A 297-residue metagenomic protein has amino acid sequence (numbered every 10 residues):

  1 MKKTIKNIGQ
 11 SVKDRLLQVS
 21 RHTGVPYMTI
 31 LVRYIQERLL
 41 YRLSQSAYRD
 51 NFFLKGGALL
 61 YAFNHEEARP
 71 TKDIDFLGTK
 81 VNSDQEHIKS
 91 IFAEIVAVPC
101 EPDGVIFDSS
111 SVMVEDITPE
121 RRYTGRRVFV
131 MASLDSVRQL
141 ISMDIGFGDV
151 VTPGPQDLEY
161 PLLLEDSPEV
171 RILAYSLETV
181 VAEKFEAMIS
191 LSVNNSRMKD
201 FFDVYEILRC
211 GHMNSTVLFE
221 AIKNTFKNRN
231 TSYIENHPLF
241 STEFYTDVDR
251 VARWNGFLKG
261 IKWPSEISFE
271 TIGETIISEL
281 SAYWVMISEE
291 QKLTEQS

Functional and structural regions predicted by a protein language model:
M1-F52, A62-P70, I74, G78-S297: Structured mid-to-C-terminal alpha-helical surface segments
L54-A58: Glycine-rich beta-strand-to-loop/alpha-helix junction loops that act as flexible
